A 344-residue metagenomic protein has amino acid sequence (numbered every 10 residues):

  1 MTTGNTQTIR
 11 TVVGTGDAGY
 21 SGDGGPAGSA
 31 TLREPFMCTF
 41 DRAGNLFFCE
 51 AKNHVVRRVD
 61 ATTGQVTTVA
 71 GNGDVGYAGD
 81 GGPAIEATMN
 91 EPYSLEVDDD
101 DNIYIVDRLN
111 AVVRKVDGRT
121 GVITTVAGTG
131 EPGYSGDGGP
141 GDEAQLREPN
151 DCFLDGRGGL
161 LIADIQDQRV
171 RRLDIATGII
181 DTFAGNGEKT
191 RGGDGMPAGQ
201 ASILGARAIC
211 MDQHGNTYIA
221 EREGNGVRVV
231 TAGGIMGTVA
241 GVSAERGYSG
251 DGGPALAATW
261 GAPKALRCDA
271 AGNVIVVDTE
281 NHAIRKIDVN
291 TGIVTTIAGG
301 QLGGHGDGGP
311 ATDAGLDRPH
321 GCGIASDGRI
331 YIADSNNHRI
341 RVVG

Functional and structural regions predicted by a protein language model:
T2-E34, T63-E91, T120-E148, T177-G205 (+2 more regions): Gly/Pro-rich loop segments of beta-rich domains
F40-A43, V97-D100, L154-R157, M211-H214 (+2 more regions): Residue-level detector of Asp-centered blade-edge/turn motifs that repeat once per structural unit in beta-propeller
N45-F47, N102-Y104, G159-I162, N216-I219 (+2 more regions): Conserved beta-propeller blade signature
A51, R108-L109, G118, I165-Q166 (+3 more regions): Short loop/turn segments immediately following the C-termini of beta-strands
H54-R58, Q65, A111-K115, V122 (+6 more regions): A short loop-to-beta-strand structural motif that recurs across blades of beta-propeller domains
A265-R267, V277-A283: Loop/turn-rich, solvent-exposed surfaces of beta-rich toroidal or solenoidal domains
R318-G344: Blade-level signature of beta-propeller repeat domains, shared across WD40, Kelch, NHL, RCC1 and BNR/Asp-box propellers
